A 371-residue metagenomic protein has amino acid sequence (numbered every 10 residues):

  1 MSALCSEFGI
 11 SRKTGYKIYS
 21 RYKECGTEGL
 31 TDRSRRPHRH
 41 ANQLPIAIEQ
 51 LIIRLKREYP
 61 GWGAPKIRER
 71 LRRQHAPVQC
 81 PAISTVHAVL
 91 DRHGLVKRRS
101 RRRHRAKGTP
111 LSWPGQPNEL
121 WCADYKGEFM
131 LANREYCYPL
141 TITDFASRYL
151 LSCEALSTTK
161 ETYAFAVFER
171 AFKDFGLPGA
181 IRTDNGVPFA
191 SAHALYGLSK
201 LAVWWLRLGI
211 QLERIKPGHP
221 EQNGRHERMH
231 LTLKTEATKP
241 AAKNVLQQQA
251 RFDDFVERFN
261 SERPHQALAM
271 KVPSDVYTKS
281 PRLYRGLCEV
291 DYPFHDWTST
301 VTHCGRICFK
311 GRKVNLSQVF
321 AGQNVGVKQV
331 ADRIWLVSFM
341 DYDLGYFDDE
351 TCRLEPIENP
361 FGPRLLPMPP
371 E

Functional and structural regions predicted by a protein language model:
M1-K23: Double-stranded DNA-binding cores of transcription factors and transposases
T27-C122, E128, S199-A202, V272-R282: Basic, flexible linker segments flanking DNA-binding modules in nucleic acid-interacting mobile-element proteins
Q43-I46, S84, A88-Y149, S157 (+3 more regions): Mobile-element integrase/transposase regions, centering on the N-terminal DNA-binding/Zn-coordinating module
L151-S152, G345: A structural microfeature
T159, F172-L195, K216-G218, N223 (+1 more regions): Acidic/histidine-rich, metal-coordinating catalytic segments
E169-G186, N359-E371: Short, solvent-exposed cationic patches
K200-R285, G326-R333: Charged alpha-helix within mobile-element recombinases
V256, N260-E371: C-terminal, beta-rich DNA-binding module of retroviral/retroelements integrases
